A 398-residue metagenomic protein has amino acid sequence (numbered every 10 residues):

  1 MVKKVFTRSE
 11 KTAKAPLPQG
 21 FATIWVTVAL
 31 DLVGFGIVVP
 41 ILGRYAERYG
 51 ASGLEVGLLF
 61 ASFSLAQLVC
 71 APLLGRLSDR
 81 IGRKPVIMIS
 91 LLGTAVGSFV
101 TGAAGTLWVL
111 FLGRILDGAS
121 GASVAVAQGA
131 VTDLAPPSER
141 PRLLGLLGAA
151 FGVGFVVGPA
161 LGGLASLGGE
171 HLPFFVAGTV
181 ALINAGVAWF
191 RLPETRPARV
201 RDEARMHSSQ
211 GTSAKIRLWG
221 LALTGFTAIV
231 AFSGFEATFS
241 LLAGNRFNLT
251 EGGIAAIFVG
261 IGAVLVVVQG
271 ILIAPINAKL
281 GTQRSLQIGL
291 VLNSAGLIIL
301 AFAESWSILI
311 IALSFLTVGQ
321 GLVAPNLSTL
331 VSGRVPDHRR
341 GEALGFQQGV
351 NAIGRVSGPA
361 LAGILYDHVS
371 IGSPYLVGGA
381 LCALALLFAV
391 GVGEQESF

Functional and structural regions predicted by a protein language model:
R8-P18, P193-T224: Juxtamembrane intracellular "pre-TM" segments in multi-pass secondary transporters
P40-G53, T238-G253: Short amphipathic helix-loop junctions that connect adjacent transmembrane helices in Major Facilitator Superfamily/SLC
G50, G82, A103-W108, A303-E304: Helix-breaking motifs and short loop linkers at transmembrane-helix boundaries and internal kinks in secondary membrane
L68-G105: Conserved MFS/SLC helix-loop-helix module at the cytosolic interface between two early adjacent transmembrane helices
A71-I81, V268-T282, Y366: Helix-to-loop junctions at the C-terminal end of transmembrane segments in multipass secondary transporters
G113-G152: Cytoplasmic helix-loop-helix junction between adjacent transmembrane helices in 12-TM secondary transporters
L147-F190: Helix-loop-helix hairpin linking two adjacent transmembrane segments in secondary transporters
Q283-L327: C-terminal transmembrane helical hairpin of 12-TM major facilitator-type secondary transporters
